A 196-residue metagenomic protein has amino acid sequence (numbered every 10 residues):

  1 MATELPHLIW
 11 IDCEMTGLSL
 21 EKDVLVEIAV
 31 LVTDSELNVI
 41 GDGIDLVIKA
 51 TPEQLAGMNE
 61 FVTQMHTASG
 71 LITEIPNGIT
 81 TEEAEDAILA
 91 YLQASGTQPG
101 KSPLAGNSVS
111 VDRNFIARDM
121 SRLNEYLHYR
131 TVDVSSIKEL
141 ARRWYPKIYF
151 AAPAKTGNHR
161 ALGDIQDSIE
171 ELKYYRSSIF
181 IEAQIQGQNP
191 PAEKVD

Functional and structural regions predicted by a protein language model:
A2-I11, M15-L104, P153, D196: Conserved non-catalytic scaffold segment of RNase H-like nuclease domains
L20-K22, D42, F115, A141 (+1 more regions): Short, function-defining helix-loop hinge/capping sites that tune catalysis or transport
V24-V26, R118-S121: Short, glycine/charged-enriched secondary-structure capping and boundary segments
L25, N114, E139-W144, P191: Catalytic phosphate/metal-binding cores of nucleic-acid and nucleotide-processing enzymes, i.e., regions that mediate
A50-E53, E60-T63, V134-E170: Active-site-proximal helix-loop-helix substrate-binding element of RNase H-like nuclease domains
E74, A87-A90, A94, N114 (+4 more regions): Residue-level signal for well-ordered alpha-helical scaffold segments within enzymatic catalytic domains
P99-V109, N114-M120, K147-D196: Acidic, Mg2+-coordinating catalytic module of metal-dependent nucleases/exonucleases that use a two-metal-ion mechanism
M120-T131: A short alpha->loop->secondary-structure connector
